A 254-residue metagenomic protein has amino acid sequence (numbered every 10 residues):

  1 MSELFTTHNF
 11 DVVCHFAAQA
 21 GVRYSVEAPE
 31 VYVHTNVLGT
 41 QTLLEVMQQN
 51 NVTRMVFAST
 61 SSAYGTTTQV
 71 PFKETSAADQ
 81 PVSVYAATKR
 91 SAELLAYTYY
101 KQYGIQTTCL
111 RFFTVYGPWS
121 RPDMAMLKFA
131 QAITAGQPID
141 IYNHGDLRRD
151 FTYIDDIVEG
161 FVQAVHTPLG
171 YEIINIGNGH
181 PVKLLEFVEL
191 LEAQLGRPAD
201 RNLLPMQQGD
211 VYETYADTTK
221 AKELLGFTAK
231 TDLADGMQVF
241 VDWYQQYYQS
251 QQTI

Functional and structural regions predicted by a protein language model:
M1-V115, D155, T231, W243-S250: N-terminal Rossmann-like NAD(P)+-binding domain of SDR-like oxidoreductases, especially those catalyzing
A17-A18, A58, A92, G160 (+3 more regions): Small-residue (primarily alanine) positions within well-ordered alpha-helices, especially packing/interaction faces
R90, I105-T108, V115-K128, A135-P138 (+5 more regions): Glycine/proline-rich active-site loop of Rossmann-fold NAD(P)-dependent oxidoreductases
S91, L95-Y99, F129, F187 (+1 more regions): Hydrophobic alpha-helix immediately C-terminal to the catalytic Tyr-X-X-X-Lys motif of short-chain
I133, F161-V165, V188-L191, M237-Y244: Hydrophobic "lid"/C-terminal helical patch of Rossmann-like NAD(P)-dependent dehydrogenase/epimerase domains
I154, Q207-T228, D232, V239: Conserved C-terminal active-site "lid" loop/helix of NAD(P)H-dependent oxidoreductases that clamps the redox cofactor
I157, F161, I176, F187 (+2 more regions): Non-catalytic, hydrophobic alpha-helical segments
